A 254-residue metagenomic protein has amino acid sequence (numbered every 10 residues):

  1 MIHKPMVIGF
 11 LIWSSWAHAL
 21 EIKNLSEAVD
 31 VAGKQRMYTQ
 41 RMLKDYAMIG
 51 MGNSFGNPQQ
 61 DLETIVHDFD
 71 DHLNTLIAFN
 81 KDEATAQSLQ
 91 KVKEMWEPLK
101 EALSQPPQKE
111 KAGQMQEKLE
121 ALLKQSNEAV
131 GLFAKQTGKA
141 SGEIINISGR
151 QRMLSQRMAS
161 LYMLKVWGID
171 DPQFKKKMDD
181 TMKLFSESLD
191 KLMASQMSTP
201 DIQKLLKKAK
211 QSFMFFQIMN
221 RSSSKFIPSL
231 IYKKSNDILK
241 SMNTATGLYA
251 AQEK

Functional and structural regions predicted by a protein language model:
I2-G9: Sec-dependent signal peptide recognition, specifically the positively charged N-region followed immediately by
S14-W16: N-terminal signal peptide c-region/cleavage motif recognized by signal peptidases
L20-K254: Mature extracytoplasmic or organellar-lumen-exposed domains after removal of signal/transit peptides
